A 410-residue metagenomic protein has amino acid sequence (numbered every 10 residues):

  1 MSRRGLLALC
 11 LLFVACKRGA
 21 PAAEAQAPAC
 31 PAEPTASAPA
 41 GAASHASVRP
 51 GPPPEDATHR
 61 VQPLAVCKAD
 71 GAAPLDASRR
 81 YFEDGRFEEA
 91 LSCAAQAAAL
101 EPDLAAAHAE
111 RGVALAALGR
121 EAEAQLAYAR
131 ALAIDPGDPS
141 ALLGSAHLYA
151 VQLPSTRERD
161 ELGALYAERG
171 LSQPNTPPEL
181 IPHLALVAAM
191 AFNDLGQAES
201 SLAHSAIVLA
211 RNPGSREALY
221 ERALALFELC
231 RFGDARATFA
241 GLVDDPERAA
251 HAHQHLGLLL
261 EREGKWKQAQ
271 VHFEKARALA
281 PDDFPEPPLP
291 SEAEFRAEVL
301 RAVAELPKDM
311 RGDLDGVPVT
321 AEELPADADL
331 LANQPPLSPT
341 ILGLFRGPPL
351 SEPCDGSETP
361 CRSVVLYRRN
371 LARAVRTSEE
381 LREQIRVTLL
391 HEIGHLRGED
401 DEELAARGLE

Functional and structural regions predicted by a protein language model:
A72, A106, S140, E179-H183 (+2 more regions): Start-of-helix register in tetratricopeptide repeats
E83, A117-L118, V151-Q152, D194 (+2 more regions): Register position in tetratricopeptide repeats
Q96-A97, R130-A131, R169-P174, I207-V208 (+2 more regions): Canonical positions in the second alpha-helix
L100, I134, Q173-P177, R211 (+3 more regions): Structural marker of alpha-solenoid helical repeat scaffolds
L342-R386, L396-E410: Active-site scaffold of zinc-dependent metalloenzymes
